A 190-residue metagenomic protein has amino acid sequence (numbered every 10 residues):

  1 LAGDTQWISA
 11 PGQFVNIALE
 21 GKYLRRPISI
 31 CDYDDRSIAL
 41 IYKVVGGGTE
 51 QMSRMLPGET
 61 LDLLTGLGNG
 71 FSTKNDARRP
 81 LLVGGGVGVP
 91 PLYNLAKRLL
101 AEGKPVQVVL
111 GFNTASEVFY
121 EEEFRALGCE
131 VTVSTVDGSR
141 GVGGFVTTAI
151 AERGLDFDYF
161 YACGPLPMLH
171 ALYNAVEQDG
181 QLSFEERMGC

Functional and structural regions predicted by a protein language model:
L1-E59: Ferredoxin-reductase
G47-C190: FNR/FR-type flavoprotein reductase catalytic core
